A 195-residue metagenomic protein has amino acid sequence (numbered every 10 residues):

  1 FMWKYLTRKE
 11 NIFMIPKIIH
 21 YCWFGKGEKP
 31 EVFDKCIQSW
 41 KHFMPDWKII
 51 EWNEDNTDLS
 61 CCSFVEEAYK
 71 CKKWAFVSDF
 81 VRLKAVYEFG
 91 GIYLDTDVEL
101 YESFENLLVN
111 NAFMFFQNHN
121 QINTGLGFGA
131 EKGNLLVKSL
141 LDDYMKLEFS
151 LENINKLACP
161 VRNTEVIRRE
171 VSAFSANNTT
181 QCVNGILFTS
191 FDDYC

Functional and structural regions predicted by a protein language model:
F1-S78, L94-C195: Glycosyltransferase-associated regions of secretory-pathway enzymes, highlighting luminal stem/catalytic domains
D79-G91: Small-residue hinge/turn detector
